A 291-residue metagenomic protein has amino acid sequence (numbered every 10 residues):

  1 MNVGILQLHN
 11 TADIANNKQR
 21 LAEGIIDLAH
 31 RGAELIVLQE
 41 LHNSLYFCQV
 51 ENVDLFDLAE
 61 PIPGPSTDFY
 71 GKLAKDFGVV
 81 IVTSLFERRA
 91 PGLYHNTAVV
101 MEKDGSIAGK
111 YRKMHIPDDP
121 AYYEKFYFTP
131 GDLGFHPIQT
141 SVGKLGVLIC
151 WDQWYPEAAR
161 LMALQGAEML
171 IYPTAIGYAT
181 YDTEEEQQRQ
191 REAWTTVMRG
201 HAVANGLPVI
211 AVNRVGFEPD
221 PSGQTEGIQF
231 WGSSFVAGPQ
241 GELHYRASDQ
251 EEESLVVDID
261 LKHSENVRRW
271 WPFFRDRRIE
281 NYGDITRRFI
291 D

Functional and structural regions predicted by a protein language model:
M1-A12, T97, K110, P137 (+2 more regions): Active-site-proximal beta-strand elements of phosphoester/diester hydrolases
I14, E23-K103, A108-K110, I176-L207: Cys-nucleophile CN-hydrolase/nitrilase-fold catalytic domain and related Cys-dependent amidase chemistry that acts on
A59-V82, K144, C150-S254: CN hydrolase (nitrilase-like) catalytic-core segments centered on the catalytic cysteine and neighboring Lys/Glu
T83-L85, T97-V100, H136, S234-V236 (+1 more regions): Short beta-strand scaffold segments in enzyme catalytic cores
T97, K110-R112, R246-S248, V256: Residue-level detector of high-confidence beta-strand sites
K113-Y127, E251-R268: A short, polar/charged loop-to-alpha-helix boundary motif
A121-H136, Q153-Y155: Active-site glycine-rich loop that binds ribose-phosphate moieties when present
F135-Q165, T174, S264-D291: Cysteine/selenocysteine-centered motifs that mediate thiol-based redox chemistry or coordinate metal-sulfur cofactors
